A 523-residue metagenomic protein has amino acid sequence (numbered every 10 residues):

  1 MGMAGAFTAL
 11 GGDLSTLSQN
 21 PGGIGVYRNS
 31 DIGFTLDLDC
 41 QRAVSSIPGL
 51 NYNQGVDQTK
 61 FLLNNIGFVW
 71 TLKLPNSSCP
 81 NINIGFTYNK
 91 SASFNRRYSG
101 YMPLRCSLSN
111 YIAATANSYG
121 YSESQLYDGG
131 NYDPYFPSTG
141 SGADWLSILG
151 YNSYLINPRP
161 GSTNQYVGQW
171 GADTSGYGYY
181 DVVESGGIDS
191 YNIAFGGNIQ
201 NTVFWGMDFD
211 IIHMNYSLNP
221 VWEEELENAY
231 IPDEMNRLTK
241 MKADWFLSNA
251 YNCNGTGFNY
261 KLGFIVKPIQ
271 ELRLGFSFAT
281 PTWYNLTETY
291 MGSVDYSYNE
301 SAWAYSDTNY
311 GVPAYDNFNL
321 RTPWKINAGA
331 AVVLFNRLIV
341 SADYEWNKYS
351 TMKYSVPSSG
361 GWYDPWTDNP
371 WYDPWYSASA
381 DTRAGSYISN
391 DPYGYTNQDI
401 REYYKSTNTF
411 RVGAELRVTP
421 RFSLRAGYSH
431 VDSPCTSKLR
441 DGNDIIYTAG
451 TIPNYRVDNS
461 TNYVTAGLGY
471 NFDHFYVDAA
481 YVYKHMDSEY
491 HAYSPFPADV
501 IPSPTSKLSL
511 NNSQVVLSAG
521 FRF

Functional and structural regions predicted by a protein language model:
M1, V69-F523: Outer-membrane beta-barrel porins/channels
M1-T8: Short glycine/proline- and aromatic-enriched beta-strand/turn motifs that initiate or cap beta-hairpins
L10-Q19, G25-R105, D189: Outer-membrane beta-barrel translocator/receptor signature
Q19-N20, L262: A generic local structural motif
N20-V26, L274, V340: Short, mixed-charge, low-aromatic patches
